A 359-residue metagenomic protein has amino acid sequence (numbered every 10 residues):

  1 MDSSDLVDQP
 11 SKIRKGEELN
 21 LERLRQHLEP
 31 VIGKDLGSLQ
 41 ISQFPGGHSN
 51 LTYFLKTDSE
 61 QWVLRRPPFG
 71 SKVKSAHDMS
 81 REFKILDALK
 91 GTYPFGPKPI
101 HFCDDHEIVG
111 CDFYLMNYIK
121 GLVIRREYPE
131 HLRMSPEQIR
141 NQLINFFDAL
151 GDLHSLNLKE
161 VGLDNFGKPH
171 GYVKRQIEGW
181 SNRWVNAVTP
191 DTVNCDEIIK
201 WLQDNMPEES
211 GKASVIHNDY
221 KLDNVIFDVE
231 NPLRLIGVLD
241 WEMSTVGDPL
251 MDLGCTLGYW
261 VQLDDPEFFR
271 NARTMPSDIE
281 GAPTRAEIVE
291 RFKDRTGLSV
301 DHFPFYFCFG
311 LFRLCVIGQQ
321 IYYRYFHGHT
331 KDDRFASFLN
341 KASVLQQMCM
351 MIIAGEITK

Functional and structural regions predicted by a protein language model:
D2-D35: Juxta-kinase regulatory segment immediately upstream of eukaryotic protein kinase catalytic domains
S38-W201, N205-V215, V229-L233: ATP-binding pocket architecture of kinase catalytic cores
G167-K168, S299-G310: All-alpha amphipathic helical-bundle segments outside canonical DNA-binding/catalytic cores that form hydrophobic
V215-H217, L222: Catalytic-loop of the protein kinase fold
V225-F227: Hydrophobic residue at the +6 position relative to the catalytic HRD Asp in the kinase catalytic loop
L239-S244: Activation of the activation-loop gatekeeper triad in protein kinase-fold domains
M251-T296, G310-H327: Active-site activation/catalytic loop segments of kinase-like enzymes and analogous catalytic loops in related
L298-H302, R313-K359: Helical subdomain adjoining the active site within ATP-dependent kinase catalytic cores
